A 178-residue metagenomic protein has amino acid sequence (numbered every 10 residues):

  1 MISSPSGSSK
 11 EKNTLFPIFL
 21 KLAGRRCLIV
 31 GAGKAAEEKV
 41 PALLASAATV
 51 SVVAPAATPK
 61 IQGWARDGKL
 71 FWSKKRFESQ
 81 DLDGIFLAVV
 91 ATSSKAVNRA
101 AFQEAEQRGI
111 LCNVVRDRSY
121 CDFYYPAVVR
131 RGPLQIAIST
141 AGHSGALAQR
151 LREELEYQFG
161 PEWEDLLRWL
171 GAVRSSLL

Functional and structural regions predicted by a protein language model:
M1-A56, I61-W64: Hydrophobic, well-ordered beta-alpha structural blocks that scaffold small-molecule cofactor pockets
R26, F86-L87: Structural motif
G33-A35, K95-A96, G142: Residue-level detector of alpha-helix initiation sites
V50, W72, L111-C112: Hydrophobic beta-strand scaffold residues
A54, W72-R76, R116: Short loop/edge segments at beta-strand edges and connector loops that shape dinucleotide/nucleotide cofactor-binding
A65-D83: Glycine-rich, highly charged phosphate/nucleotide-binding loops
L87-S94, N98-Y125: ADP-ribose/adenylate-binding Rossmann-like module
G142-L178: An accessory alpha-helical subdomain
